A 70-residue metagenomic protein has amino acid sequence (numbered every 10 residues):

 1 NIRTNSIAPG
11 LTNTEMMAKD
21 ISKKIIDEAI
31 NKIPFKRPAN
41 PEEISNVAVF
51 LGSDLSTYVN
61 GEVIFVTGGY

Functional and structural regions predicted by a protein language model:
N1-R3, V59-G61: Short, small/polar-rich loop/turn modules that mediate ligand/substrate recognition or access, typified
A8-K19: Short, flexible catalytic-loop segment of classical short-chain dehydrogenase/reductase
K19-I33: A short C-terminal helix-loop "cap" of Rossmann-like NAD(P)-dependent dehydrogenase/epimerase domains
I33-I44, L55: A conserved structural motif in NAD(P)-dependent oxidoreductases
V49, N60-Y70: Short C-terminal tail/terminal secondary-structure segment of NAD(P)H-dependent dehydrogenase/reductase domains
